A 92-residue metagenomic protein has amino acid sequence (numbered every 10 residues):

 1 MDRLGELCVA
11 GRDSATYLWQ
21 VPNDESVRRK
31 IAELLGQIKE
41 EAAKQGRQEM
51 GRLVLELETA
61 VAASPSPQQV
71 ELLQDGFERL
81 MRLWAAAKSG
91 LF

Functional and structural regions predicted by a protein language model:
M1-A15, E41-Q48, A60-F92: Amphipathic, coiled-coil-like alpha-helical segments
L18-S64: Extended, amphipathic alpha-helices with heptad-repeat/coiled-coil or helix-bundle character that serve as
